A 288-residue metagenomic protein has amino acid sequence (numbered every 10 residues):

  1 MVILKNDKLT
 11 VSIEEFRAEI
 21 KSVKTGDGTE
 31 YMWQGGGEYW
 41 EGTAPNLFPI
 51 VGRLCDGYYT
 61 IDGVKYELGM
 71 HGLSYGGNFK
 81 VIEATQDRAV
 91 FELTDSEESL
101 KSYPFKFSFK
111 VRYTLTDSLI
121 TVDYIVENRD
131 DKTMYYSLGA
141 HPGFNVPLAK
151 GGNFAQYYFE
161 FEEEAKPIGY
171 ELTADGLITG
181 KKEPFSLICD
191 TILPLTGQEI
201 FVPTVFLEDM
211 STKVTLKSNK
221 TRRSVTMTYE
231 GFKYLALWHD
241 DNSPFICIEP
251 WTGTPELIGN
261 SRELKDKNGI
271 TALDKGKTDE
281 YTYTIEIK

Functional and structural regions predicted by a protein language model:
M1-I61, K65-L68, M210-G231, K277-I287: Beta-strand-rich N-terminal accessory domains
L4, D95-L148: Acidic, contiguous internal or C-terminal segments within carbohydrate-active enzymes that form a structured patch used
V64, G69-D117: Extended, loop-rich substrate-binding clefts of extracytoplasmic carbohydrate-active enzymes
A89-F91, F109-V111, V122, L138-A140 (+3 more regions): Hydrophobic residues positioned within well-ordered beta-strands of beta-sheet architectures
K110-R112, P203, N268-L273: Beta-strand-rich interaction surfaces with strong enrichment in secreted/lumenal proteins
V146-Y229: Active-site/ligand-binding surface loops and adjacent short beta/alpha elements that line catalytic pockets across
R223-K288: Active-site pocket scaffolds in enzymes
